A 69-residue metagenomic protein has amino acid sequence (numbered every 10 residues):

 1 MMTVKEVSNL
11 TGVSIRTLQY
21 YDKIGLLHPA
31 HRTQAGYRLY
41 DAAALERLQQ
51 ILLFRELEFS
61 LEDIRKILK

Functional and structural regions predicted by a protein language model:
T3-V4, N9, H28-Q34, A42-K69: Arg/Lys-rich, alpha-helical DNA-contact motif
V7-S8, L18-Y21, Y40: Append "Primarily bacterial transcriptional regulators
G25: Glycine-centered, phosphate/nucleic-acid-interacting loop/turn motifs that mediate DNA/RNA or nucleotide
Y37: Conserved catalytic core of two-component sensor histidine kinases, primarily the HATPase_c ATP-binding
